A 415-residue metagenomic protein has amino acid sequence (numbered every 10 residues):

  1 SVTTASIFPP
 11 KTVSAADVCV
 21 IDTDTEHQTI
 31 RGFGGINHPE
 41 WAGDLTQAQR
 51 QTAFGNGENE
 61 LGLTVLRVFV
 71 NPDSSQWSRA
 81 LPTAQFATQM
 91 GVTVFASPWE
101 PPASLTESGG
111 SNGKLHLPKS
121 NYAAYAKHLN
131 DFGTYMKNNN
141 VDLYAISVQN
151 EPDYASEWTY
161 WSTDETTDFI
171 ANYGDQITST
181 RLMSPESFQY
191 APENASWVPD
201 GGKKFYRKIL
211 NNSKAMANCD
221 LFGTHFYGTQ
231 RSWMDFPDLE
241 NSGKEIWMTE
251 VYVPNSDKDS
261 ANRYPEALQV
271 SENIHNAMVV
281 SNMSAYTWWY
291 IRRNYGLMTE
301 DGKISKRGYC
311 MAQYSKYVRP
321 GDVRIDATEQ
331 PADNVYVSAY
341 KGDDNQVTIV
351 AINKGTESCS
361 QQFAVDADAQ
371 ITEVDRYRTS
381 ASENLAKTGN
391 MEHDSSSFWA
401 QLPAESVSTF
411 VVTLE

Functional and structural regions predicted by a protein language model:
T3-A16: Sec-dependent signal peptide cleavage junction
D17-T46: Boundary/entry segment of secreted carbohydrate-active catalytic domains
D24, G57-R207: Substrate-binding cleft and catalytic face of glycoside hydrolase catalytic domains, especially the flexible beta-alpha
T29-H38, G62-V70, T93-P98, Y144-V148 (+6 more regions): Structural recognition of the beta-strand scaffold that forms the well-ordered cores of secreted hydrolase catalytic
T159-N273: Noncatalytic carbohydrate-binding groove/subsite architecture in carbohydrate-active enzymes
G243-V318, I325-D333: Aromatic/acidic polysaccharide-binding cleft in carbohydrate-active enzymes
Q330-T372, E405: Carbohydrate-binding surface patches
M391-E415: C-terminal beta-strand-rich structural cap/linker in extracellular carbohydrate-active enzymes
